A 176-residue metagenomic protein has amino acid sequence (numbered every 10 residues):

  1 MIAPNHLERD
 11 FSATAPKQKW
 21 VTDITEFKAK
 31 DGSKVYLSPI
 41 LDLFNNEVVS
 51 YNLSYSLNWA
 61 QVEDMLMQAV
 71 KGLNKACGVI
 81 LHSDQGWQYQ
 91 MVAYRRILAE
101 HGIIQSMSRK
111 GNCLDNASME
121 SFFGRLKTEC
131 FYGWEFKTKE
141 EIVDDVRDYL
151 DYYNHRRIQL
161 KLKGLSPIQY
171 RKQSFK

Functional and structural regions predicted by a protein language model:
M1-K176: Charged DNA-binding/catalytic regions of mobile-element recombinases
